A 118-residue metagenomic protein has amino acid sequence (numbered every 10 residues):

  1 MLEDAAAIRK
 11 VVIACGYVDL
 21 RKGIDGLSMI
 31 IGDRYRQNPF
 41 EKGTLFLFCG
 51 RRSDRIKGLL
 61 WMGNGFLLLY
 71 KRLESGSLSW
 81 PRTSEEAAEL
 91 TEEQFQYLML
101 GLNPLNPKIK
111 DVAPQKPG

Functional and structural regions predicted by a protein language model:
M1-G118: Polybasic/polar functional segments that serve as interface/processing modules
